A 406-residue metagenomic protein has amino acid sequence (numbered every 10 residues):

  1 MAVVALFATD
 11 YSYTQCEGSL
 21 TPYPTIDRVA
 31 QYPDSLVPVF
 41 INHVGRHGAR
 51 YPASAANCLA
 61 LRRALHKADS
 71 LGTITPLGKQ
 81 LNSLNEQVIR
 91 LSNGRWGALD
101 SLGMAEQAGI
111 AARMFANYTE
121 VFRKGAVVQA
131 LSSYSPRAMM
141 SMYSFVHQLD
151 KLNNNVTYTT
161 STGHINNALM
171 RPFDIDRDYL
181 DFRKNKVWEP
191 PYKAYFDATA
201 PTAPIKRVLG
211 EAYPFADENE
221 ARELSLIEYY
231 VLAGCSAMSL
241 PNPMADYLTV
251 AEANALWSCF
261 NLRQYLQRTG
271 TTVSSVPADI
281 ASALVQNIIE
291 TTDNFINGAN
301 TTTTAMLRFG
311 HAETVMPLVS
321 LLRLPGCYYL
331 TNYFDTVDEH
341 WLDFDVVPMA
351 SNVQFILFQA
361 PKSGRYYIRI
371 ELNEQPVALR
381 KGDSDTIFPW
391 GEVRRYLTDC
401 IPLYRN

Functional and structural regions predicted by a protein language model:
M1-A5: Bacterial N-terminal signal peptides
L6-V127, S133-M306, G310-N406: Signature for phosphate-centric chemistry
